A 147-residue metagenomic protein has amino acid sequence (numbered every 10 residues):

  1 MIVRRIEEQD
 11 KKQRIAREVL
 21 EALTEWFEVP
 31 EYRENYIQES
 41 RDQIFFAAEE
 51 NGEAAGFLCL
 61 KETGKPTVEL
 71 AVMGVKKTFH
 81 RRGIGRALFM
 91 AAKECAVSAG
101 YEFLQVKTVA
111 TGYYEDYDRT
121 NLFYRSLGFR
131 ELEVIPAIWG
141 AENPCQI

Functional and structural regions predicted by a protein language model:
M1-E31, E49: Short amphipathic alpha-helix that is part of the acyltransferase structural core
Q9, F45, E102-I147: C-terminal "cap" of GNAT-fold acetyltransferases
I15-A22, N35, A87, A91 (+1 more regions): Alpha-helical elements of Rossmann-like donor-binding domains used by nucleotide-donor carbohydrate transfer enzymes
Y36-R41: Short loop/turn motifs at secondary-structure junctions and domain boundaries
A47, E53-K61, T67-G74: Conserved beta-strand in the GNAT
M73-R81, V109-G112: A short, internal acetyl-CoA/4′-phosphopantetheine-binding micro-motif in the GNAT/acyltransferase core
R81-E94, R119-L122, S126: Conserved acetyl-CoA-binding loop-helix of GNAT-fold acetyltransferases
A87-T108: Conserved acyl-CoA
